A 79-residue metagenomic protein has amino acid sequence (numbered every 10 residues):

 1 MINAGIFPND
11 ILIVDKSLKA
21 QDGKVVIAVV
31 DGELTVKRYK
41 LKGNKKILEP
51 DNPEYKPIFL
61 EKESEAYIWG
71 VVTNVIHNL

Functional and structural regions predicted by a protein language model:
M1-L79: Acidic/glycine-rich C-terminal interaction modules and beta/coil loop segments that lie outside canonical DNA-binding
